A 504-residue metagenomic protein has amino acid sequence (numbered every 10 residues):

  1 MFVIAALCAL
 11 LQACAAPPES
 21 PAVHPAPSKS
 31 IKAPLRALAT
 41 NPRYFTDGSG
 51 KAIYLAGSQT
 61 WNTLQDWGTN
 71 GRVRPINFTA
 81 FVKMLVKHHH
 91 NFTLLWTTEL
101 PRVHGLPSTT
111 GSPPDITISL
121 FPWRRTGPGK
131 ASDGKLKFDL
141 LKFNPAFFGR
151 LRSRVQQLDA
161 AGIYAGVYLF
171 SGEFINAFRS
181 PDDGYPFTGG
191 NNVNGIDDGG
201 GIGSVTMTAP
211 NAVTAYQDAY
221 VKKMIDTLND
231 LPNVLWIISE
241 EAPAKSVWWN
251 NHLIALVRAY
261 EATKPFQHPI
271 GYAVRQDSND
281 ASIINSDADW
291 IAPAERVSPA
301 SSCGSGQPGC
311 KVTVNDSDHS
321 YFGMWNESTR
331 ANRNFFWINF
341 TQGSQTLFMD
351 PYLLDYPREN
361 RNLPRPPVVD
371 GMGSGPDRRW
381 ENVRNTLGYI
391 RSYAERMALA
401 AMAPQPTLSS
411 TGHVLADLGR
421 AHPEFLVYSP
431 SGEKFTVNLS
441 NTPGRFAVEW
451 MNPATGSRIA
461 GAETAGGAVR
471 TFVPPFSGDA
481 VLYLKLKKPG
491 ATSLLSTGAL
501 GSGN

Functional and structural regions predicted by a protein language model:
M1-A5: Sec-dependent signal peptide recognition, specifically the positively charged N-region followed immediately by
Q12-A13: C-terminal motif of bacterial Sec signal peptides marking the signal peptidase cleavage site
P21-P34: N-terminal low-complexity, Pro/Thr/Ser-rich intrinsically disordered segments that act as propeptides or flexible
K32, L38-A281, N285-A288: Active-site mouth of glycoside hydrolases
Y260, S282-L363: Catalytic-core region of carbohydrate-active enzymes that cleave or remodel glycosidic bonds
V274-N279, E295-P299, P453-T455: Short, polar loop motifs at secondary-structure junctions
F322, S328, N332-E463, T471-G503: Aromatic- and carboxylate-lined catalytic core of secreted/periplasmic carbohydrate-active enzymes
